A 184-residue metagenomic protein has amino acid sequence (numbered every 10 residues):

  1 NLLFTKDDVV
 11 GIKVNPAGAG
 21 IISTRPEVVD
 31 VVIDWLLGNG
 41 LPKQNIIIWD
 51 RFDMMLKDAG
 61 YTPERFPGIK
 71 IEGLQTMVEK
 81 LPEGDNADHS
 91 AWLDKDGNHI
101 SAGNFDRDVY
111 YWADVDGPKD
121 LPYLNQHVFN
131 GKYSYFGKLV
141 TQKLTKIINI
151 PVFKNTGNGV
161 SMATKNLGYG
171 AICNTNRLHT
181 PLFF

Functional and structural regions predicted by a protein language model:
N1-K6, A17-A19, S23-D30, D34-F184: Extended, low-polarity segments enriched in aliphatic/aromatic residues
